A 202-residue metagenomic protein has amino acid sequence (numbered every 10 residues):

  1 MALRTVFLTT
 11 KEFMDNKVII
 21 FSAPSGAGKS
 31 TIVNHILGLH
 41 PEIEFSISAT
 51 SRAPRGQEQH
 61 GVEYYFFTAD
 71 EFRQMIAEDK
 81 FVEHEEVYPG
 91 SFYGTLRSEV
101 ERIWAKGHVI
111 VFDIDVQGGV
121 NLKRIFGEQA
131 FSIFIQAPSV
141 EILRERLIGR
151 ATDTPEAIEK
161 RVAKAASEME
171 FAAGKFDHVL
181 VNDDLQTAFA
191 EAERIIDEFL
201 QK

Functional and structural regions predicted by a protein language model:
T5-F13: Short, Lys/Arg-enriched N-terminal segments with co-localized hydrophobic residues within the first ~10-30 amino acids
F21: Hydrophobic anchor at the beta1->P-loop junction of P-loop NTPases
P24: P-loop (Walker A) phosphate-binding loop of NTP-binding proteins
A27: ATP-binding Walker
S30: Walker A/P-loop
H35-K80: N-terminal phosphate/diphosphate-binding loop that engages ATP/GTP or pyrophosphate donors across diverse enzyme folds
R73-K80, G94-A151, I196: ATP-dependent NMP and nucleoside kinases share a basic, alpha-helical "lid"
T152-I195: Small-molecule kinase domains that catalyze NTP-dependent phosphoryl transfer to phosphate-bearing small molecules
